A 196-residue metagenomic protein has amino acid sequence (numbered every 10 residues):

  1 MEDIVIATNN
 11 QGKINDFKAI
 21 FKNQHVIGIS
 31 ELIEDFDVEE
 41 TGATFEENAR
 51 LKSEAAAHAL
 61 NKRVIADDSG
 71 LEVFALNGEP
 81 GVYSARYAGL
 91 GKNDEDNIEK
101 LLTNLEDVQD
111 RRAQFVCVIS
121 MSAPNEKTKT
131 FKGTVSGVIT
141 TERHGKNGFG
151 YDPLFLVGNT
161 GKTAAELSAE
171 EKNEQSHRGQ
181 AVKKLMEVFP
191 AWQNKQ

Functional and structural regions predicted by a protein language model:
E2-V5, Q11-Q196: Anionic-ligand binding patches
